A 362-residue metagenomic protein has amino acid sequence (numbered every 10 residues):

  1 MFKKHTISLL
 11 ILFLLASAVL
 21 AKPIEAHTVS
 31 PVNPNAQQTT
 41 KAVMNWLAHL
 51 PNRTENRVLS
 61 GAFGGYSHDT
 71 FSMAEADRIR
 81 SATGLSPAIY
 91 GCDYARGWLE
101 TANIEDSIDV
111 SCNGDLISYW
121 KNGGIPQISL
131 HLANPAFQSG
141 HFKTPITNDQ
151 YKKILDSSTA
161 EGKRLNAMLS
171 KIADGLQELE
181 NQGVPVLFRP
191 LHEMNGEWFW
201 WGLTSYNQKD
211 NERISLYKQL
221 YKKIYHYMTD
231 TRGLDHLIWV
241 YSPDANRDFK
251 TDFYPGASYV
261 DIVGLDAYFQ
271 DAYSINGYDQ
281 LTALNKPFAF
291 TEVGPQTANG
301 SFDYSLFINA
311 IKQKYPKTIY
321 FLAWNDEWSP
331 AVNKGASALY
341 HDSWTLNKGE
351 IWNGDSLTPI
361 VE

Functional and structural regions predicted by a protein language model:
H5-K22: Sec-dependent N-terminal signal peptides of Gram-positive bacterial secreted proteins and lipoproteins
K22-S107, I308-N309, E350-E362: N-terminal module-boundary/linker segments of secreted carbohydrate-active enzymes
V43, T70-I79, V110-G114, I172-D174 (+3 more regions): Alpha-helical scaffolding within the catalytic cores of extracellular/periplasmic polymer-degrading hydrolases
T54, V58-G64, T291-E362: Substrate-binding cleft of secreted/luminal carbohydrate-active enzymes
T54-V58, L85-A88, N122-Q127, N181-L187 (+4 more regions): Loop/turn elements at helix/coil->beta-strand transitions in domains of secreted/extracellular proteins
A62-F63, R189-L191, Y221-F249, F288-A298 (+1 more regions): Aromatic-lined carbohydrate-recognition surfaces of secreted/lumenal glycan-active proteins
L99-D230, L234: Substrate-binding cleft of extracellular glycoside hydrolase catalytic domains
D248-G300, A338-L339, S343-S356: Glycoside hydrolase catalytic-domain groove-lining segments
